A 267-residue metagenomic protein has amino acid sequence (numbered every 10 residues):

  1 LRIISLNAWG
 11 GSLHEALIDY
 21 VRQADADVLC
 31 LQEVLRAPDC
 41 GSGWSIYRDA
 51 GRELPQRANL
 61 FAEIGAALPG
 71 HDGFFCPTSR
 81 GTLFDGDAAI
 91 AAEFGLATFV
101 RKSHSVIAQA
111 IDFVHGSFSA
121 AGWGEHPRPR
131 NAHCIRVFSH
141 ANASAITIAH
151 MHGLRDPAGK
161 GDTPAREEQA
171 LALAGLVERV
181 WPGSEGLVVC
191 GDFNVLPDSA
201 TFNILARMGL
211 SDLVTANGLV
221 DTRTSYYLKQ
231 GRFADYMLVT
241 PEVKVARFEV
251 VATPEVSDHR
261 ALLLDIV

Functional and structural regions predicted by a protein language model:
L1-G10, Q109-F113, A145-R155: Active-site-proximal beta-strand elements of phosphoester/diester hydrolases
N7-A8, E33-V34, M151-G153, G191-F193 (+1 more regions): Active-site metal-binding loops of divalent metal-dependent hydrolases
G11-L13, R36-D39, G81-L83, I107 (+4 more regions): Active-site environment of divalent metal-dependent phosphoester hydrolases
D25-V34: Proline-aspartate-enriched helix->loop->beta-strand connector
L35-A145, E249-T253: Structured beta-strand-rich core segments of catalytic domains in phosphoester-bond hydrolases
N131-A149, D162-C190: His/acidic metal-ligating clusters that form di-metal
R136, G175-V188, N194-V267: Metal-dependent phosphoester-hydrolase catalytic domains
H150-L173, P197-A206: Active-site-proximal segments of metal-dependent phosphoesterases and phosphodiesterases across multiple
